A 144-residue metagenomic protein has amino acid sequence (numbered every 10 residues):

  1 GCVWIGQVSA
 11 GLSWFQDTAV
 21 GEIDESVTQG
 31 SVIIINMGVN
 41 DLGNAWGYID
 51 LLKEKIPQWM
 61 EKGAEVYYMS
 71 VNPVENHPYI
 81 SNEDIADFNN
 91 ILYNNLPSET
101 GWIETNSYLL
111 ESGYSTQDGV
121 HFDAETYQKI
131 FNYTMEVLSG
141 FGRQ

Functional and structural regions predicted by a protein language model:
G1, T28-I34, E61-Y67, P97-G101: Loop/turn elements at helix/coil->beta-strand transitions in domains of secreted/extracellular proteins
G1-E54, E75-H77, E83: Conserved SGNH/GDSL esterase-like catalytic core that processes O-acyl groups on lipids and polysaccharides
D24, I56-M60, Y93-P97: N-terminal cationic-hydrophobic initiation segments that often serve targeting/anchoring roles
I35-N40, M69-N72, T105-S107: Short loop/turn segments at strand-loop or loop-helix junctions that form parts of catalytic or ligand-binding pockets
D41, I56, M135-L138: Residue-level detector of secondary-structure transition/capping positions
W46-I49, V66-M69, I91, E99-T100: Generic alpha-helical hydrophobic packing signal
L52-P57, N89: Generic structural signal for well-ordered alpha-helices, preferentially at hydrophobic/aromatic core positions
V74-Q144: Catalytic His-Asp segment of secreted/periplasmic serine-dependent ester chemistry enzymes
